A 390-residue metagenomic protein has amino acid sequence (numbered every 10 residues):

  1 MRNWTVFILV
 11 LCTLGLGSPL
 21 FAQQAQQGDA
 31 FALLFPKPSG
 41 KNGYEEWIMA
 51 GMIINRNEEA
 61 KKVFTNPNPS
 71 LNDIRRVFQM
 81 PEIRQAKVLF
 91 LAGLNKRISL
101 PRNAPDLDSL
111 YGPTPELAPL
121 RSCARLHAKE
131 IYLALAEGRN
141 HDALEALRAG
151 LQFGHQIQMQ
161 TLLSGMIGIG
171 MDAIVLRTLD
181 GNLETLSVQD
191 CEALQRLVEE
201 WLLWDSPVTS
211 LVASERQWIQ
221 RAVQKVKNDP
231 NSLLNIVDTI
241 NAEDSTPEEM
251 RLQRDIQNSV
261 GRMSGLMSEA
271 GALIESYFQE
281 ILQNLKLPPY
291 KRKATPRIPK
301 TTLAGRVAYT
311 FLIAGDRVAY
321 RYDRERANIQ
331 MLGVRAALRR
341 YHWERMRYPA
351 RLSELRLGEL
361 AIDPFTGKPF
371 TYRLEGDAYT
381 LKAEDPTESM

Functional and structural regions predicted by a protein language model:
M1-W4: Positively charged n-region of N-terminal signal peptides that target proteins for export
V6-G17: Bacterial N-terminal signal peptides
G15-M390: Short acidic linear motifs
